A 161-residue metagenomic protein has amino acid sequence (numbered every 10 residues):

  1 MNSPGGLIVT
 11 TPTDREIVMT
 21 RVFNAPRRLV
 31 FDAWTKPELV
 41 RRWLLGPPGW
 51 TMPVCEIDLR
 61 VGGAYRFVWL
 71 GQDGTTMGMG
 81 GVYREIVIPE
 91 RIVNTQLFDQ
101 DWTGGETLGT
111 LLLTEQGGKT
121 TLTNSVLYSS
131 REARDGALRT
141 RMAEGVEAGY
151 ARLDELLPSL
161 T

Functional and structural regions predicted by a protein language model:
M1-G49: Hydrophobic ligand-binding cavity/cleft-lining segments
L7, V18, E38-T76, T161: Short beta-edge strand/loop motif at the mouth of beta-sheet-based domains
D14-R15, V61, T75, G105 (+1 more regions): Residue-level preference for beta-strand/loop junctions
R21, V54-I57, M79-E85, Q96 (+1 more regions): Hydrophobic/aromatic beta-strand elements that line small-molecule binding cavities or substrate pockets in beta-rich
R27, L59-R60, R84-R91, L112-T121: A short, structured loop/turn motif at beta-sheet edges
V30, V40, Y65-F67, Y83 (+5 more regions): Hydrophobic pocket/interface hotspot
V93-E147: Beta-strand/loop substructures that line and gate deep hydrophobic ligand-binding cavities in soluble
E155-T161: Generic C-terminal helix-cap and adjacent flexible tail
